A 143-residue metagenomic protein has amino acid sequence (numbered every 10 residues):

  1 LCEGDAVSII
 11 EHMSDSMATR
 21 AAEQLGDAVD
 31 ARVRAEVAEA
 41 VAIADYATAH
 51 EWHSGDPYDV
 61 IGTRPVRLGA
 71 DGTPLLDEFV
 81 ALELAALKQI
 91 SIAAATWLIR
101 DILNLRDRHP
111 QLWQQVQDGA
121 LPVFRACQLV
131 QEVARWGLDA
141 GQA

Functional and structural regions predicted by a protein language model:
L1-A143: Peripheral, non-cofactor segments flanking catalytic/redox cores
